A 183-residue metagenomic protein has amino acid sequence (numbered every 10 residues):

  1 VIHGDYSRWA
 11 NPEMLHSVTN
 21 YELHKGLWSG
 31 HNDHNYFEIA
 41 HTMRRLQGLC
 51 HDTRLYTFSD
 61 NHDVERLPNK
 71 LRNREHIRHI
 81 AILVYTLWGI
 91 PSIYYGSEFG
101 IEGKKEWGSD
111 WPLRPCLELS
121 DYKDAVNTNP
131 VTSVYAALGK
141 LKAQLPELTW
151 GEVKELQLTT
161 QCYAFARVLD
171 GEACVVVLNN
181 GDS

Functional and structural regions predicted by a protein language model:
V1-H51, R74, L83, G100-A137 (+3 more regions): Active-site-proximal helices and loops of the catalytic beta/alpha 8
M43-R45, I80-I82, E152-V153, Q161-F165: Generic recognition of flexible, low-complexity loop/linker segments
L49-N73: Active-site clefts of carbohydrate-active enzymes
R54-Y56, I90-I93, A173-V175: Beta-sheet entry/capping signal
L55, Y95-S97, T149-K154: Short coil/turn segments at secondary-structure boundaries
H62, V84, G96-E98, L138 (+2 more regions): Conserved, mostly hydrophobic/aromatic
A81, Y85-E102: Substrate-binding cleft of secreted/luminal carbohydrate-active enzymes
L156-S183: Carbohydrate-binding surface patches
